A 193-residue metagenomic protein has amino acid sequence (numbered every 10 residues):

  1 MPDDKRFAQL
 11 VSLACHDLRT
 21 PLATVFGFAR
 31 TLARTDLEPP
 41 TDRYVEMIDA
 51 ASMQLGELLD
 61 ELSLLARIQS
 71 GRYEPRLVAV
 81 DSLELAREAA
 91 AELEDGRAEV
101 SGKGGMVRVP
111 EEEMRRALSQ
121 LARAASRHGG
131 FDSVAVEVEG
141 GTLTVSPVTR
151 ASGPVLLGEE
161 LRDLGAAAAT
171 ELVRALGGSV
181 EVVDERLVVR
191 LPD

Functional and structural regions predicted by a protein language model:
Q9-H16: Conserved phosphoacceptor histidine of two-component systems
S12, G27, G56-G71: Conserved E/DxxT/N motif and adjacent residues on the DHp alpha2 helix of HisKA-family sensor histidine kinases
T24-P39: Conserved C-terminal segment of the DHp
A50-L55: Short alpha-helical segment of the dimerization/phosphotransfer core of two-component systems
S70-P75, M106-E113: Conserved micro-motifs of the catalytic ATP-binding
T142-A167: Glycine-rich/acidic phosphate-handling loop/turn and adjacent ATP-lid/helix of nucleotide-binding kinase/ATPase domains
A169-V173: Detector for a conserved hydrophobic position within an alpha-helical segment of the HATPase_c
